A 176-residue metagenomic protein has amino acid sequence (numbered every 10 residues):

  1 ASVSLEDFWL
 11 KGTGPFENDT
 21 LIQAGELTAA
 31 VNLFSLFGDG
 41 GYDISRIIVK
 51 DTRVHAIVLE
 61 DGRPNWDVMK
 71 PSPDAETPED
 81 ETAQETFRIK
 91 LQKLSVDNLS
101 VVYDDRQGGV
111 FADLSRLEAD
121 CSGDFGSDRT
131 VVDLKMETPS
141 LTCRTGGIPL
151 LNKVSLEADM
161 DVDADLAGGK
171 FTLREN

Functional and structural regions predicted by a protein language model:
A1-S2: Short edge beta-strands and adjacent turn/loop segments
E6-R129, G147-S155: Secondary-structure transition motifs
D51, T138-T142: Transmembrane beta-strands of outer-membrane beta-barrel pores
G123, V162-A164: Short, exposed beta-strand/loop patches in secreted or surface proteins that constitute
V132-L134: Positively charged
G169-N176: Transmembrane beta-strand segments that form the barrel wall of outer-membrane beta-barrel proteins
